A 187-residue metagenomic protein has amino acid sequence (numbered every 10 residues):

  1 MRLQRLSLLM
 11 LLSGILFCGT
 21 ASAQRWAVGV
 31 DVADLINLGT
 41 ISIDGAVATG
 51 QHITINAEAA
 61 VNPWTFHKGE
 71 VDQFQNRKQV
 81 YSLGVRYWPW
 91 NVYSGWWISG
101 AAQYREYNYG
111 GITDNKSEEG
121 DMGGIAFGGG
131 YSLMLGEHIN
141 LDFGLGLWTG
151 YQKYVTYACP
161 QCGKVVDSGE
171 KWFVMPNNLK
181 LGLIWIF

Functional and structural regions predicted by a protein language model:
M1-L8: Bacterial N-terminal signal peptides that target proteins for export
L8-L16: Hydrophobic helical h-region of N-terminal Sec-dependent signal peptides in bacterial secretory/periplasmic proteins
F17-A23: Sec/Tat signal peptide C-region and signal peptidase I cleavage site
Q24-W26, N37-I41, Q75-Y81, E119-I125 (+1 more regions): Residues that define the transmembrane beta-barrel architecture of outer-membrane proteins
R25-V28, F66-K68, G110-D114, C162-D167: Extracytoplasmic loops and strand-loop junctions of Gram-negative outer membrane beta-barrel proteins
A27-D44, E70: Solvent-exposed loop/turn segments connecting transmembrane beta-strands in outer-membrane beta-barrel proteins
V47-F143, G182-W185: Gram-negative (and chloroplast) outer-membrane scaffold detector with strong preference for beta-barrel transmembrane
G136-F187: Predominantly the C-terminal beta-signal and adjacent terminal strand-loop region of outer-membrane beta-barrel
